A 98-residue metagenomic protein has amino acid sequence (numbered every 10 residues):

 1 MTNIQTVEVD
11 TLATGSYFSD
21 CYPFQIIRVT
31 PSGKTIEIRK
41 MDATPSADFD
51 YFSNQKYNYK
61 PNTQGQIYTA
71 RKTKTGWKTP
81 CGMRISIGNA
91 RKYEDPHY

Functional and structural regions predicted by a protein language model:
M1-Q25, S32-Y98: Mixed-charge, low-complexity intrinsically disordered regions
